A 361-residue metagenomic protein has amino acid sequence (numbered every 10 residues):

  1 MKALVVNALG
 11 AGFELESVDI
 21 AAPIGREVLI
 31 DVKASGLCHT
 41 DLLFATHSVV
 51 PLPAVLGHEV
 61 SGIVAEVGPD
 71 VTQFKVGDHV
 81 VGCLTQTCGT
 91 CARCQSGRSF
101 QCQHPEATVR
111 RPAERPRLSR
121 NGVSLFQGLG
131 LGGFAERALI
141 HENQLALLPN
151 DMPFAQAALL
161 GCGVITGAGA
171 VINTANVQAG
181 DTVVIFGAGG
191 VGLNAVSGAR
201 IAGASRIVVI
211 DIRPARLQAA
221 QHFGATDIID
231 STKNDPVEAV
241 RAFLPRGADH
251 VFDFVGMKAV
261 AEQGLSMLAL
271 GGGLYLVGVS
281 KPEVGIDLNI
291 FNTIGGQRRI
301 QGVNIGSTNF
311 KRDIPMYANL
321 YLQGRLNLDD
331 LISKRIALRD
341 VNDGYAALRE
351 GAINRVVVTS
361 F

Functional and structural regions predicted by a protein language model:
K2, E14, D19, D31 (+2 more regions): Residues located in well-ordered beta-strands
L9, R213, S280, G306: Residues in the short beta-alpha loop(s) of Rossmann-like NAD(P)-binding domains
A21-S35, S48-Q95, F100, L147-D151: Glycine-rich beta-strand-centered segment in the early N-terminal region that forms part of a ligand/cofactor-binding
L84-N143: Cysteine-cluster motifs in flexible loop/terminal segments that predominantly coordinate metals
E136, N143-L145, P149-K233, E238: Mid-domain Rossmann-like dinucleotide-binding core that forms the NAD(H)/NADP(H) cofactor-binding site
A175-Q178, Q218-R299, N342: Glycine-rich cofactor phosphate-binding loops and adjacent beta1-alpha1 units of small-molecule cofactor enzyme domains
H250, E262-S266, S307, K311-F361: C-terminal hydrophobic helical "lid"/dimerization subdomain of Rossmann-like NAD(P)H-dependent oxidoreductases
